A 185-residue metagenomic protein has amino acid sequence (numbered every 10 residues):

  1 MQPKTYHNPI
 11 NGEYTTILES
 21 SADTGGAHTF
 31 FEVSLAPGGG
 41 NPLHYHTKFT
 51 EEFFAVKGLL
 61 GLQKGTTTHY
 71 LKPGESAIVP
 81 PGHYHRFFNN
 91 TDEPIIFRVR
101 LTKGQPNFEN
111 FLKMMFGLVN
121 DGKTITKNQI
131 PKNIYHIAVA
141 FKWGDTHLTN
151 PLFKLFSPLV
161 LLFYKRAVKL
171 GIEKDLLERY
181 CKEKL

Functional and structural regions predicted by a protein language model:
H7-L43, T102: A short glycine-rich, His/Asp/Glu-containing loop-to-beta-strand
A27, H46, N90-T91: Short glycine/proline-enriched turns and hinge-like loops at secondary-structure junctions
E32-A36, Y45-L62: Short, conserved beta-strand element in jelly-roll/cupin
N41, K64-H69, I95: Short beta-strand segments
E52, T66-Y84: Short acidic-glycine-tyrosine-enriched beta hairpin
P81-F111: Ligand-binding loop in jelly-roll beta-barrel domains
N107, L112-L185: Alpha-helical membrane-targeting segments
